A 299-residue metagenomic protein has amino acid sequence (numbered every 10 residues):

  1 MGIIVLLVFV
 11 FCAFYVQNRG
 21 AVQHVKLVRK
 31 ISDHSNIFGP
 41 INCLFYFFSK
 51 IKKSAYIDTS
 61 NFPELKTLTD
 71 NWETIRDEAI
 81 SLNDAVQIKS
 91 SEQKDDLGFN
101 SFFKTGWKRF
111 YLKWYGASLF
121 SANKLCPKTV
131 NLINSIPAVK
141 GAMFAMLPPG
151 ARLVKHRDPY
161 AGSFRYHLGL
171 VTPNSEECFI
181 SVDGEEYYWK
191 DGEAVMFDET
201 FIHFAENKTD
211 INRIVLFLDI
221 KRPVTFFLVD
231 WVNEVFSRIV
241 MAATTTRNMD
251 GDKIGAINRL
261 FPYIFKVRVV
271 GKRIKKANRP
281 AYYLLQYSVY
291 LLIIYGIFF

Functional and structural regions predicted by a protein language model:
M1-M143, L147-R157, S175-C178, I214 (+2 more regions): Fe(II)/2-oxoglutarate oxygenase catalytic core
K140, A151, G162-Y166, F201: Short beta-strand or tight-loop elements that sit immediately N-terminal to catalytic metal-binding acidic residues
P148, P159-A161, V182, T209-I211: A generic beta-sheet turn/junction motif
P149, S175, F201-H203, K221-P223: Short, solvent-exposed loop/turn segments at secondary-structure junctions
L153-H156, C178-I180, F197, H203-T209: Short beta-strand His + acidic residue motifs that chelate non-heme Fe in jelly-roll/DSBH and cupin folds
R165-L170, M196, I211-F226: A short hydrophobic beta-strand segment most commonly corresponding to one strand of the jelly-roll/cupin
L170-D191: A short beta-strand-loop-beta hairpin characteristic of the jelly-roll/cupin
Y188-I202: Conserved metal-binding segment of the jelly-roll/cupin
